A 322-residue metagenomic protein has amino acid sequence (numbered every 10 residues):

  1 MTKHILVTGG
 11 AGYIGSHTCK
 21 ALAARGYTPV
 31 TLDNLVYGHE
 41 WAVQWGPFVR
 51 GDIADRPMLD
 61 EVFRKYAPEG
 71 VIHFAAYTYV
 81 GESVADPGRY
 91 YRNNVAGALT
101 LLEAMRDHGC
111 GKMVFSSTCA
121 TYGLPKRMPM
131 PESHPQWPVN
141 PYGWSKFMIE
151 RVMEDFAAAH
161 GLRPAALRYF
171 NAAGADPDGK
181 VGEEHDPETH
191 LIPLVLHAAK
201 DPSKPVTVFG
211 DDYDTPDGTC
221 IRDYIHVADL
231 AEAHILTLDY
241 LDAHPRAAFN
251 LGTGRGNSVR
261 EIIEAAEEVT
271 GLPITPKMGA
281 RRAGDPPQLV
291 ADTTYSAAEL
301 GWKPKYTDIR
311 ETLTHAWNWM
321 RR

Functional and structural regions predicted by a protein language model:
M1-A175: N-terminal Rossmann-like NAD(P)+-binding domain of SDR-like oxidoreductases, especially those catalyzing
E40, F170-L191, D201-R222: Short, flexible, glycine-rich and Lys/Arg-enriched loop motifs at helix boundaries that contact anionic partners
G51, D55, E184-E188, R255 (+2 more regions): Residue-level signature of the cytosolic catalytic core of signaling kinases
Y91, V139-F147, V181, H185-P193 (+1 more regions): Short-chain dehydrogenase/reductase
L194-R322: C-terminal substrate-binding subdomain of Rossmann-fold SDR/epimerase-dehydratase oxidoreductases
